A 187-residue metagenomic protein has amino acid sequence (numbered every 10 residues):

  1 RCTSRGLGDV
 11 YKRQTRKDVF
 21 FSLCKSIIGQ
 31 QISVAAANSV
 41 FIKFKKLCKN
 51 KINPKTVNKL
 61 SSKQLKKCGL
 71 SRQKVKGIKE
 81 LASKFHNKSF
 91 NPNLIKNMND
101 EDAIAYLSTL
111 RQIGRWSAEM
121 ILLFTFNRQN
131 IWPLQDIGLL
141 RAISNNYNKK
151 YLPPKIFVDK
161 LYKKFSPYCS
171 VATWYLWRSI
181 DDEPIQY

Functional and structural regions predicted by a protein language model:
R1-Y11: Single conserved hydrophobic/aromatic residue that forms the stacking wall/gate of nucleotide- or nucleobase-binding
T15-G29: Alpha-helical scaffold segments that form or flank carboxylate-/histidine-based iron centers
I28, N99-S144: Catalytic DNA-binding helix-loop module of base-excision-repair DNA glycosylases/AP lyases
S33, A37-T109, K164-S166: Alpha-helical ds-nucleic-acid-binding substructure associated with the helix-hairpin-helix region of base-excision DNA
Q64-K66, N145-K149: Substrate-binding clefts and substrate-entry loops adjacent to catalytic sites of polymer-processing enzymes acting on
K88-N93, R115-S117, W132, C169: Short, structured loop/turn "capping" segments at alpha-beta junctions
N148-Y187: A basic, often C-terminal nucleic-acid-binding module that engages the phosphate backbone, implemented in DNA
